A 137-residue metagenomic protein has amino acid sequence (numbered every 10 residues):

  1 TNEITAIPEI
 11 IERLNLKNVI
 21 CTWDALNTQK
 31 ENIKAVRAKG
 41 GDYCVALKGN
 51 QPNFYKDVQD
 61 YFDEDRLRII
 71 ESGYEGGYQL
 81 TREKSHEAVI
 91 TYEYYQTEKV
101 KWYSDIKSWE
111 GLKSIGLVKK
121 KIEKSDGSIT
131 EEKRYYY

Functional and structural regions predicted by a protein language model:
T1-W23, T28-E31, K39: Conserved, well-structured functional cores that handle cations and Mg-NTP chemistry
E31-N32, N53: Phosphate- and divalent-cation-binding pockets in alpha/beta enzyme and binding domains that engage nucleotide-derived
I33-G41, D63: Short, surface-exposed basic-aromatic patches at helix termini and helix-loop junctions that form
D42-L47: Short hydrophobic alpha-helical runs that function as membrane-insertion/retention elements
K48-G49, N53-Y137: An anionic, glycine-rich sequence signature occurring as long contiguous blocks
